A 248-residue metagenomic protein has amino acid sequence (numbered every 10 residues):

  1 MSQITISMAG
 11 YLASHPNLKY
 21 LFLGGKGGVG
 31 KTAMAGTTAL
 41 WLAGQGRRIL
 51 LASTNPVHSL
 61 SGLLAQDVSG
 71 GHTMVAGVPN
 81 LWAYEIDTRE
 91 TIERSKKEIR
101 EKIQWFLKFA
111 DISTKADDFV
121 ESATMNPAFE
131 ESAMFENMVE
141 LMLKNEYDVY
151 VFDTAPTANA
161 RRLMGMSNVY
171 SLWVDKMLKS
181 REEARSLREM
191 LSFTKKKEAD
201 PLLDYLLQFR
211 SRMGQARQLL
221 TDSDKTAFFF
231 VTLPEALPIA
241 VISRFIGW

Functional and structural regions predicted by a protein language model:
S2-G24, M34-D222, T232-P234, P238: Flexible phosphate-sensing "switch/lid" loops adjacent to ATP/NTP-binding sites across phosphate-transfer
G27: The conserved Walker
K31: Conserved lysine of the Walker
L220, I239-W248: Conserved C-terminal guanine-recognition region of P-loop GTPase G domains, centered on the G4
D224, F229-V231, G247: Extended, charge-rich alpha-helical scaffolding segments
